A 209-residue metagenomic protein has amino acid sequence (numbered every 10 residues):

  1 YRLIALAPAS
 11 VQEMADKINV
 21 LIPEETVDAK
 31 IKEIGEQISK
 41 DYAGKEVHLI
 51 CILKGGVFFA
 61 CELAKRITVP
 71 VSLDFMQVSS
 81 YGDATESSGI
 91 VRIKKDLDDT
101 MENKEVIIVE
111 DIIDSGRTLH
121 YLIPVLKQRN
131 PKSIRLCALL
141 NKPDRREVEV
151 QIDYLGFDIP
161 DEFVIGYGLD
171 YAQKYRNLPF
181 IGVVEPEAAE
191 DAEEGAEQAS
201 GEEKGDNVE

Functional and structural regions predicted by a protein language model:
Y1-E209: PRPP-associated nucleotide enzymes
